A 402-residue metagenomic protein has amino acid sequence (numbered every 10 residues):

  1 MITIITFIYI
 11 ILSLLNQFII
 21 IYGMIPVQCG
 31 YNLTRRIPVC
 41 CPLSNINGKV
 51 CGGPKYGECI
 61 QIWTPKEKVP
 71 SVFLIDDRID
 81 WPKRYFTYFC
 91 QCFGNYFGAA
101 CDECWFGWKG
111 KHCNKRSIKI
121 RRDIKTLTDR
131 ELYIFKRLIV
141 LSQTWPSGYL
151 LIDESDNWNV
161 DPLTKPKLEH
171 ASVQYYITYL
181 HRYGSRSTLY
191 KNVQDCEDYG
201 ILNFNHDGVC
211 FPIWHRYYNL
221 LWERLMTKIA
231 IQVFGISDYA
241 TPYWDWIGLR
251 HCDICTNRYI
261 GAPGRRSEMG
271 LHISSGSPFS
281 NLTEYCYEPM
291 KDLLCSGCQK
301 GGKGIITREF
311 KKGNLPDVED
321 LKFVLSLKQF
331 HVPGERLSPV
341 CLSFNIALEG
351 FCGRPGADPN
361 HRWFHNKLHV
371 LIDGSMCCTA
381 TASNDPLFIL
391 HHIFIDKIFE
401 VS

Functional and structural regions predicted by a protein language model:
M1-I19: Classical eukaryotic N-terminal signal peptides for Sec-dependent ER targeting/secretion, especially the positively
Y22-F93, A100-F106, K111-S402: C-terminal accessory segments of proteins
